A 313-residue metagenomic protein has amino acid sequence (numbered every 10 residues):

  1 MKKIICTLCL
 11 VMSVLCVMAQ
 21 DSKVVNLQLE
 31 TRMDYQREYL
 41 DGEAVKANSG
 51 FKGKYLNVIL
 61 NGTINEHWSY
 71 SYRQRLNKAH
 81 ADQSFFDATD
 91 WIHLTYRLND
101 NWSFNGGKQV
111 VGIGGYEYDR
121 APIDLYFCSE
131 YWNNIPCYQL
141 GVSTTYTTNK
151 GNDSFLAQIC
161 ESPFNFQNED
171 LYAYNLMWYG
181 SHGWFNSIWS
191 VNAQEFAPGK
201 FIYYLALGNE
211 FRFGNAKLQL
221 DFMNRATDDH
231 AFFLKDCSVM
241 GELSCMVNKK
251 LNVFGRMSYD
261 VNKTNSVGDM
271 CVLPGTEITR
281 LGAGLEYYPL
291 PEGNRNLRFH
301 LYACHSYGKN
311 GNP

Functional and structural regions predicted by a protein language model:
M1-I4: Positively charged n-region of N-terminal signal peptides that target proteins for export
L10-M18: Hydrophobic h-region of N-terminal signal peptides that target proteins for export in Gram-negative bacteria
D21-R37, A47-S162, D170, Y179-S181 (+2 more regions): Outer membrane beta-barrel
K23, E30-K46, N65, D82 (+5 more regions): Outer-membrane beta-barrel pore domains
K46-G50, I123-F127, P163-F164, N175-W178 (+3 more regions): Short, low-complexity, polar/charged sequence segments that are solvent-exposed and flexible
F155-F201: Loop-centered beta-sheet repeat module
